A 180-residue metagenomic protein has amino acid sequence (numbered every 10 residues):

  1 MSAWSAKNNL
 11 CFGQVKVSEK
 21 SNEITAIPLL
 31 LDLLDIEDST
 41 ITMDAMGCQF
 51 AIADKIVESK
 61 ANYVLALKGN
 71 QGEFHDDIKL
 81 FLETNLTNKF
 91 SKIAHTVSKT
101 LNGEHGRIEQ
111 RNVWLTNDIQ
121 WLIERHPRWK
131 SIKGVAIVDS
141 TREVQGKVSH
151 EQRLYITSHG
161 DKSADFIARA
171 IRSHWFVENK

Functional and structural regions predicted by a protein language model:
M1-M43, C48-A51: Conserved, well-structured functional cores that handle cations and Mg-NTP chemistry
W4, L33-D35, K55-E58, Q145-V148: Solvent-exposed alpha-helices and their adjacent loops that cap or buttress functional pockets in soluble metabolic
L29, L33, K55, D77 (+1 more regions): Alpha-helical scaffold segments in soluble metabolic enzymes
A51-I52, E73: Phosphate- and divalent-cation-binding pockets in alpha/beta enzyme and binding domains that engage nucleotide-derived
A53-A61, E83: Short, surface-exposed basic-aromatic patches at helix termini and helix-loop junctions that form
N62-L67: Short hydrophobic alpha-helical runs that function as membrane-insertion/retention elements
K68-R172: An anionic, glycine-rich sequence signature occurring as long contiguous blocks
E178: Phosphate-centric recognition/catalysis
